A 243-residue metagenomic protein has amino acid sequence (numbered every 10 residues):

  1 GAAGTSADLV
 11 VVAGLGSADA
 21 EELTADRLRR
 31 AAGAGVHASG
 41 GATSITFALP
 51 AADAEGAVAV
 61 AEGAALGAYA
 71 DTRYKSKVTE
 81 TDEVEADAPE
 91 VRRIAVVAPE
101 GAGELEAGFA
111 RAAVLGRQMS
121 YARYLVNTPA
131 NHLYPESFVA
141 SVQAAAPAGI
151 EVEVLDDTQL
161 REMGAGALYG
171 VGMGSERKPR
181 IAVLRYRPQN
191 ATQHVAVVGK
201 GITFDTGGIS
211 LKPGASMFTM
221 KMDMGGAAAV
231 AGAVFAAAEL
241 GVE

Functional and structural regions predicted by a protein language model:
G1-G201: Short amphipathic alpha-helical segment within the helicase RecA-like ATPase core that mediates nucleic-acid
V142, L211-E243: Alpha-helical metal-binding/catalytic segments enriched in His/Glu/Asp
G208: N-terminal nucleotide-binding beta1-loop-alpha1 segment
